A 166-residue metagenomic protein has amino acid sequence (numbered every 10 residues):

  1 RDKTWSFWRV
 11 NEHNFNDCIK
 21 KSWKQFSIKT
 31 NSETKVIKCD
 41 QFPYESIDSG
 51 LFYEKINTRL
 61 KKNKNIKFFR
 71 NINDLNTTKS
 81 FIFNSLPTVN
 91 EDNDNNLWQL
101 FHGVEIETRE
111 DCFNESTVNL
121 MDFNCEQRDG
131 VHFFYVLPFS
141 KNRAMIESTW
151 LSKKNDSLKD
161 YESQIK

Functional and structural regions predicted by a protein language model:
R1-S32: N-terminal FAD cofactor-binding segment of flavoenzymes
D2, Q41, D156-K159: Short, solvent-exposed loop/turn segments at secondary-structure boundaries
K29, K38, E107: Residue-level detector of conserved, well-ordered beta-strand and adjacent loop positions that form binding/recognition
K29-T34, F139-N142: Short acidic-glycine loop/turn motifs at beta-strand connectors
I37-S49: An N-terminal, globular interaction/scaffold subdomain
F52: Short active-site alpha-helical segment characteristic of glycosyltransferases and processive polysaccharide synthases
K55-K166: Predominantly flavin-linked oxidoreductase catalytic cores and closely associated redox partners
